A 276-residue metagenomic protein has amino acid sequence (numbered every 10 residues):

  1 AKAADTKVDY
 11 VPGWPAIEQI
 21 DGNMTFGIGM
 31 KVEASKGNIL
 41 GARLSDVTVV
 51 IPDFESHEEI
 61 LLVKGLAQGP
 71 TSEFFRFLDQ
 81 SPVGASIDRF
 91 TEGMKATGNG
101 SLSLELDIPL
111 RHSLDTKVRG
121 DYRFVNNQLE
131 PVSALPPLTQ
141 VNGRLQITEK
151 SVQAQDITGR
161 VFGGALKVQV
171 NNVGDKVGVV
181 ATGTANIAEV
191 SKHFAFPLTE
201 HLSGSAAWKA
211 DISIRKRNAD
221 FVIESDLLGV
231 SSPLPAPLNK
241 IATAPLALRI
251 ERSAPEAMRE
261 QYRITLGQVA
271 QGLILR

Functional and structural regions predicted by a protein language model:
A1-A3, I20-G22, I28-V32, Q140-I147 (+2 more regions): Extended, hydrophobic alpha-helical segments in both membrane/secreted and soluble proteins
A1-V8, M24, G29, F54-K117 (+2 more regions): Extended amphipathic, helix-rich lipid-handling scaffolds
P12-W14, G41-R43, V132-L135, V161-A165 (+2 more regions): Solvent-exposed loop/turn segments connecting transmembrane beta-strands in outer-membrane beta-barrel proteins
A16, N38-G41, R160-F162, G174 (+2 more regions): Short, surface-exposed beta-strand-loop junctions and turns on beta-sheet-rich folds
I17-D21, I60, S101, L138-N142 (+2 more regions): Transmembrane beta-barrel architecture of outer membranes
V32-A34, L44-D46, A154, R259-Q261: Hydrophobic residues on conserved beta-strands that form the core of alpha/beta folds
A34-I39, D156-R160, Y262-Q268: Short beta-strand segments that buttress and anchor functional surface loops
